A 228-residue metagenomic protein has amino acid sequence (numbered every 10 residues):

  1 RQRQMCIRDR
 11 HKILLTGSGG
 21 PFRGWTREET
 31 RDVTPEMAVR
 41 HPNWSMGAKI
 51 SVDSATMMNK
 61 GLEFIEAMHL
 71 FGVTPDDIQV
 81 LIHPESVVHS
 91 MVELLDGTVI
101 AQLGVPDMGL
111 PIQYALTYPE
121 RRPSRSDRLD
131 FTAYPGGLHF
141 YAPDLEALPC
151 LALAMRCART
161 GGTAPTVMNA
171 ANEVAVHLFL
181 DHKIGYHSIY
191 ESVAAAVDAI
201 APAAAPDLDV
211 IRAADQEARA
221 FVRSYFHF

Functional and structural regions predicted by a protein language model:
R1-Q4, R8-F228: Catalytic, metal-anchored helix/loop core of enzyme active sites in primary metabolism
